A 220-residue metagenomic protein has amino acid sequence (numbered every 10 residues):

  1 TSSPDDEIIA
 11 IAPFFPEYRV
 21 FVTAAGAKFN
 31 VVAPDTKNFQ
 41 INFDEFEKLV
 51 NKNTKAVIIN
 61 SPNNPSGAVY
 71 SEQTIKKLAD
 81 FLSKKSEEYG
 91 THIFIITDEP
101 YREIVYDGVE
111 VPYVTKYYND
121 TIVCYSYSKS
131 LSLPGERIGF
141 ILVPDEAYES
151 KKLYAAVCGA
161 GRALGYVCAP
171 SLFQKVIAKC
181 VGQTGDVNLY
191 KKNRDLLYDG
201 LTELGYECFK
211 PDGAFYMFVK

Functional and structural regions predicted by a protein language model:
T1-E7, F21: Phosphate-binding glycine-rich loop
E7-I9, K55: Conserved beta-strand elements of the Class I
A12, V31-T36: Short beta->alpha connector loops at strand-helix junctions that form conserved, small/polar/Pro-enriched
F14-Y18: Conserved coil-to-alpha-helix start sites within the AMP-binding
T23, N30, Q40-N53, P65-E136: Active-site pre-lysine segment of PLP-dependent enzymes
I58-N60, F94-E99, Y125, F140 (+1 more regions): Short beta-strand segments
N119-K191, D195-D199, L204: Conserved core segment of the aminotransferase class I/II
Y190-K191, D195, L204-K220: Conserved PLP-binding catalytic core of the aspartate aminotransferase-like
